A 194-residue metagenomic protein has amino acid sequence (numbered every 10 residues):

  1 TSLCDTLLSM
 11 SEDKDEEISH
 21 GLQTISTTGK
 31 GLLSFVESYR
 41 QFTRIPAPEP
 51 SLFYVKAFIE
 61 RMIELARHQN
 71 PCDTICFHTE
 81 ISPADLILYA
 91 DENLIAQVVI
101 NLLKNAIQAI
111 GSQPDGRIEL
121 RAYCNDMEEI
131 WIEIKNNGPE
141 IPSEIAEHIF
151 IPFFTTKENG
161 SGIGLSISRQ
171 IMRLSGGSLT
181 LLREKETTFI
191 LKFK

Functional and structural regions predicted by a protein language model:
S2-D5, M10, E17-I45, E49-Q69: Conserved DHp (HisKA) dimerization/phosphotransfer helix of two-component histidine kinases, i.e., the long coiled-coil
I45-P48, I87-A90, T156: Conserved micro-motifs of the catalytic ATP-binding
T74-L86: Conserved catalytic submotifs in the C-terminal HATPase_c
D115-E128: Short beta-strand/loop element within the Bergerat-fold HATPase_c
I141-F153: Short conserved segment of the HATPase_c
G164, S168: Short alpha-helical Gxxx[C/S/T] motif in the catalytic ATP-binding
